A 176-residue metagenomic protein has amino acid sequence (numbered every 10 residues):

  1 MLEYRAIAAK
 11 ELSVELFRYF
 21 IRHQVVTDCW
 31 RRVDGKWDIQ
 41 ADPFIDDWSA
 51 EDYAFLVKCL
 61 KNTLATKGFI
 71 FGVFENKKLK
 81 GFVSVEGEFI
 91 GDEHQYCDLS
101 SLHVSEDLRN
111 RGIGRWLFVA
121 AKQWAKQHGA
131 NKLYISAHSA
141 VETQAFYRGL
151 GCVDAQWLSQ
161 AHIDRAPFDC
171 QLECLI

Functional and structural regions predicted by a protein language model:
L12, Y19-Q95, S100, S105 (+1 more regions): Acetyl-CoA-dependent GNAT
L16-Y19, C59, W116, A120 (+1 more regions): Alpha-helical elements of Rossmann-like donor-binding domains used by nucleotide-donor carbohydrate transfer enzymes
V104, N110-Q123, R148-G149: Conserved acetyl-CoA-binding loop-helix of GNAT-fold acetyltransferases
A125-H138: Conserved GNAT acetyl-CoA-binding A-motif
S136-A140, R148-L150, W157-I176: C-terminal "cap" of GNAT-fold acetyltransferases
T143: Helix-turn-helix
